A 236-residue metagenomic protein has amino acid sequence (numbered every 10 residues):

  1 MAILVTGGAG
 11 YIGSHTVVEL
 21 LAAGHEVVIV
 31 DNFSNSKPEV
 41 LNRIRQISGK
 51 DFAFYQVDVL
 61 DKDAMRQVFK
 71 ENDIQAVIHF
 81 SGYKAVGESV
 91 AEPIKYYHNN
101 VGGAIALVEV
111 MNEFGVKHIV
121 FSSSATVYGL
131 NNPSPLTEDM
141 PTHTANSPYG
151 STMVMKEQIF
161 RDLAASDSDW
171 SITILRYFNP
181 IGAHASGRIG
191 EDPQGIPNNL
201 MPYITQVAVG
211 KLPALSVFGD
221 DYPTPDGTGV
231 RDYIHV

Functional and structural regions predicted by a protein language model:
M1-A183: N-terminal Rossmann-like NAD(P)+-binding domain of SDR-like oxidoreductases, especially those catalyzing
R161-V236: NAD(P)-dependent short-chain dehydrogenase/reductase
